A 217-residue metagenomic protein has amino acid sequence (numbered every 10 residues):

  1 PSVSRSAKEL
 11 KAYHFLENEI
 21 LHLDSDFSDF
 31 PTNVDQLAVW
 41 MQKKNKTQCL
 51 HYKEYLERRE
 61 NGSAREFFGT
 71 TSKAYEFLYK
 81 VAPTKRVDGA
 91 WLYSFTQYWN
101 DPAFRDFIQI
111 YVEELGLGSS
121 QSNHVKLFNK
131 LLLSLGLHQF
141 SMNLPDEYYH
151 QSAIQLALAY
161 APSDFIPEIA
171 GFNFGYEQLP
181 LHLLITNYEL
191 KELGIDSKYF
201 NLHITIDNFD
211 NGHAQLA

Functional and structural regions predicted by a protein language model:
P1-A217: Non-heme di-metal
